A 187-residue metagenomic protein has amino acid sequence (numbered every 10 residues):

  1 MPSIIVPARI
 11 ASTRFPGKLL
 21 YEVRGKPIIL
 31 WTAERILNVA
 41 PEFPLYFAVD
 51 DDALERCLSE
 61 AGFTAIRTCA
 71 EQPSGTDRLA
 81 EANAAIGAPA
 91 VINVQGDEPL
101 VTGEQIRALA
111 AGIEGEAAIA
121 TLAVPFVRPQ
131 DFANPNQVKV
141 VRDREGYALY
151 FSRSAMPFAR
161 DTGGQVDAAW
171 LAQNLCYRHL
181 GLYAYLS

Functional and structural regions predicted by a protein language model:
P2-V49: N-terminal glycine-rich phosphate-binding loop and ensuing alpha1 helix
P7, N93-Q95, L122-P125: Short beta-strand segments
T13, P99, Y183: Residues that recognize and position ribonucleotide moieties
E42, A88, G115-I119: Short, high-confidence coil segments that cap the C-terminus of an alpha-helix and link into the following beta-strand
D52-A111: Short phosphate-binding loop-to-helix
T102-S187: Conserved core of the sugar-phosphate nucleotidyltransferase
